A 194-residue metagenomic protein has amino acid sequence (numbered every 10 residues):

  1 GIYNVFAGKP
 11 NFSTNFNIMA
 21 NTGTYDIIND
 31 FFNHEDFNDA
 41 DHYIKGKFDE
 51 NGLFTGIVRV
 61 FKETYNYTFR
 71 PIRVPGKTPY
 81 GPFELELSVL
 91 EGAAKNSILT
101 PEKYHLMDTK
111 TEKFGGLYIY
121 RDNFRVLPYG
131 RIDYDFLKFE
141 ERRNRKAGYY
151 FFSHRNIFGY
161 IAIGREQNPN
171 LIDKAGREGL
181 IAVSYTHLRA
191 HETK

Functional and structural regions predicted by a protein language model:
G1-D108, F114-G115, F124-L127, I172: Interdomain "switch/hinge" adjacent to the Bergerat
E102-H105, R143-G148: Glycine-rich, charged/polar anion/phosphate-binding loops that engage phosphate groups from diverse ligands
E112, Y120-R145, R155, G164-D173: Non-catalytic regulatory/interaction regions at protein termini and inter-domain linkers
Y149-F158: Helix-to-coil/beta transition segments that act as allosteric "coupling" elements at the rims of sensory or catalytic
N168-Y185: Regulatory loop-to-helix N-cap segments in sensory/regulatory domains that couple ligand/signal detection
T186-T193: Conserved small/polar residues in nucleotide/adenosyl-binding loops
